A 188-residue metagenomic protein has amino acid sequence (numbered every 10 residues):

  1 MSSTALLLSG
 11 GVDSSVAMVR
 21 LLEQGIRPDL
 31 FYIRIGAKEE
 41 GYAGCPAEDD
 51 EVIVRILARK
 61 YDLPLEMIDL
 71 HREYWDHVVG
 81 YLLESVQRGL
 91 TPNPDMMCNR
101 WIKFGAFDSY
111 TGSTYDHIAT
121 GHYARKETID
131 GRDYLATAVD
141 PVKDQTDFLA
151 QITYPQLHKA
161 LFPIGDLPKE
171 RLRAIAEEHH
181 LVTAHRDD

Functional and structural regions predicted by a protein language model:
M1-Q151, L161, K169-L172: ATP-dependent adenylation/nucleotidyltransferase module used to activate substrates
Q151-D188: Internal nucleotide-binding/catalytic subdomain
